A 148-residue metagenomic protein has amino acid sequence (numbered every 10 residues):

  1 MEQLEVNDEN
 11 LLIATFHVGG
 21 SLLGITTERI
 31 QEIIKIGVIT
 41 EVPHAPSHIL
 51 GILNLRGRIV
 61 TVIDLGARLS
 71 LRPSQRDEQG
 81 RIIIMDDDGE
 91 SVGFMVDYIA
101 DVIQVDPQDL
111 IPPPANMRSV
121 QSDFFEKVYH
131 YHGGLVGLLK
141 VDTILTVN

Functional and structural regions predicted by a protein language model:
M1-N148: An acidic, low-aromatic, low-complexity terminal/linker signal
